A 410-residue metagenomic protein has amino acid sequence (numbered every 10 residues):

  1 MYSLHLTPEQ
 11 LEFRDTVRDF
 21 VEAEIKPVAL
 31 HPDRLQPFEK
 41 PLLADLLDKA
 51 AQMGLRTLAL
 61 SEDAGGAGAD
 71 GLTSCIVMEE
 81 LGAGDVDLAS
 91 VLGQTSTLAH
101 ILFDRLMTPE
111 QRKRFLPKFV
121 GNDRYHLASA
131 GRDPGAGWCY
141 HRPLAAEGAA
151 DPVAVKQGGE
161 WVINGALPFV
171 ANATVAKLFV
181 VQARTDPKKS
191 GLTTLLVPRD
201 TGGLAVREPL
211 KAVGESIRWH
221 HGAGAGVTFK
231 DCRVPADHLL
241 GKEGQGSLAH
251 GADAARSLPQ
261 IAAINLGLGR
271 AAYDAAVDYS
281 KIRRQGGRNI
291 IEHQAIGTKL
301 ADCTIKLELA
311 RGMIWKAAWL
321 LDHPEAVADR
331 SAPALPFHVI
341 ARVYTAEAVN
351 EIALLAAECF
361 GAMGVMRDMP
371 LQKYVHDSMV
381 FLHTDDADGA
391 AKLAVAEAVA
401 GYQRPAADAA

Functional and structural regions predicted by a protein language model:
M1-G84, Q94, P109-E110, K156-W161 (+1 more regions): Alpha-helical interface subdomain recognition
Y2, V120-L266, R270, D274 (+1 more regions): FAD-binding core of flavoproteins
F20, I101-L102, K118, L355: Generic structural signal for isolated residues within well-ordered alpha-helices
I25, S90-R112, G137: N-terminal glycine-rich flavin-associated loop
E39-L47, L92-R105, L127-S129, L167-L178 (+4 more regions): Short N-terminal helix-initiation segments at or just after the protein's N-terminus
A69-G71, L102-D104, Y140-R142: Short, conserved acidic/polar surface loops in the N-terminal third of protein domains
V86-V91, P109-P117, R124-A128: Short secondary-structure capping/junction motifs at helix and strand boundaries
F103-D104, K113-V120, P168: A broadly conserved amphipathic alpha-helix scaffold signal in soluble, globular proteins
